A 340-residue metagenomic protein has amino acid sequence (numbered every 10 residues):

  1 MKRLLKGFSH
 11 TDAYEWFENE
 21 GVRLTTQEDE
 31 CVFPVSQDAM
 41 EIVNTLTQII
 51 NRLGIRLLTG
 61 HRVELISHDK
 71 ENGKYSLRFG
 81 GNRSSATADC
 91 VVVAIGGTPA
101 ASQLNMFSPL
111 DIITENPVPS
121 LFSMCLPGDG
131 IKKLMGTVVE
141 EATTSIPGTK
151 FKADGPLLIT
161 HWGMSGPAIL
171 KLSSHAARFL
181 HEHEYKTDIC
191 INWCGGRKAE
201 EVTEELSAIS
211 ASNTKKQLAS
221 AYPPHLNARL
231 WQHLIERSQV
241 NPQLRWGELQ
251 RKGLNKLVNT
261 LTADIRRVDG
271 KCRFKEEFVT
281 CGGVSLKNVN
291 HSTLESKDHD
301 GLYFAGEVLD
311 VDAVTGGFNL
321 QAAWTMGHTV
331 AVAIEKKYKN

Functional and structural regions predicted by a protein language model:
M1-R56: Conserved N-terminal/central alpha/beta ligand/cofactor-binding core
K6, D12-E30, R78, A94 (+3 more regions): Residue-level recognition of phosphate/Mg2+-coordinating polar/acidic sites in nucleotide-handling active sites
L57-H61, N116-V118, G306: Short loop/edge segments at beta-strand edges and connector loops that shape dinucleotide/nucleotide cofactor-binding
L58, G80-C90, K152-G155: Core beta-strand elements of the Rossmann-like FAD/NAD(P) dinucleotide-binding domain in flavoenzyme oxidoreductases
T59-Y75: A conserved short coil-to-beta-strand element within the FAD-binding core of flavoproteins
V63, A86-T98, M106-S108, L157-W162 (+2 more regions): Short hydrophobic core segments
C90, A94-S108, D310-K339: A conserved FAD-binding loop/helix module that cradles the flavin
C90-K132: Glycine-rich loop(s) and the adjacent beta-strand/alpha-helix scaffold that form part
